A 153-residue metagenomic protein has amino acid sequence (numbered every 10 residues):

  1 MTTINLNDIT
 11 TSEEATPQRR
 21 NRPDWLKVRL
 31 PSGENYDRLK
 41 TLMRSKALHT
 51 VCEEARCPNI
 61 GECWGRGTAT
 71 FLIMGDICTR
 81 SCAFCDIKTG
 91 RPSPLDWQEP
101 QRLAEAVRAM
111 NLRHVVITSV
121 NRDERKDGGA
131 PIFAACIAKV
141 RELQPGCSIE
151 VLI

Functional and structural regions predicted by a protein language model:
M1-R80: Flexible, acidic/Gly-rich N-terminal and inter-domain linker regions that tether and position cofactor-handling modules
R66-I153: Conserved Radical SAM active-site core
